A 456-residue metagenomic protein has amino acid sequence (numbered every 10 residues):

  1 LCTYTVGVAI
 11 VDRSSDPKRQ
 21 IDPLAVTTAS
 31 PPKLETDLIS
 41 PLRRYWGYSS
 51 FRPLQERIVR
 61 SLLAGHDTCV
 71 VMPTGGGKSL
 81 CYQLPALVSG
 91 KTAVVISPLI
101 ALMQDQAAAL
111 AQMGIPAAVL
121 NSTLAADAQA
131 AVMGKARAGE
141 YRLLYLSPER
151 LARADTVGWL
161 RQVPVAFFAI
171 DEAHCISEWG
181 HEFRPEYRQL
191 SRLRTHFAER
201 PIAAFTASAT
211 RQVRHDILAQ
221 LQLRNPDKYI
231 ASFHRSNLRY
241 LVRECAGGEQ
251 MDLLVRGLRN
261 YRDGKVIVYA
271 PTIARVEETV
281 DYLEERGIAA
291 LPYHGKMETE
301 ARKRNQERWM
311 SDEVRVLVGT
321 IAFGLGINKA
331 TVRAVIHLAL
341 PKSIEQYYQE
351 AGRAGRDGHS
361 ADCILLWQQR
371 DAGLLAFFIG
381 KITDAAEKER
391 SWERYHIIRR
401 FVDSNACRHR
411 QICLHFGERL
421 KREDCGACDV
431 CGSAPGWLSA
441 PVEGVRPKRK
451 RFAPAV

Functional and structural regions predicted by a protein language model:
Y4, V8-R13, P23-P41, R390-W392 (+1 more regions): Accessory DNA-binding and partner-docking regions appended to nucleic-acid-acting proteins, especially the terminal
R13-S15, K78: Short, low-complexity, intrinsically disordered N-terminal modules that encode targeting/processing signals
T28-P32, T36-Y45, S49-P53, R57-S79 (+5 more regions): Helicase motor core with emphasis on the C-terminal RecA-like subdomain
D371-R410, L414-E418: A conserved SF2-helicase RecA2
